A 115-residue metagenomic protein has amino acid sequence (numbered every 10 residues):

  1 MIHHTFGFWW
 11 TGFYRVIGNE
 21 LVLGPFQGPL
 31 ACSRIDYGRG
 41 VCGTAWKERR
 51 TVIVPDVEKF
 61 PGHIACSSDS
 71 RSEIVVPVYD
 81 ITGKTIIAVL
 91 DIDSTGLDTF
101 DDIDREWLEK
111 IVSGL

Functional and structural regions predicted by a protein language model:
M1-S33, K110-L115: Intrinsically disordered, low-complexity terminal regulatory regions
T5, C66-S70: Short loop/turn motifs at secondary-structure junctions and domain boundaries
W10, V75, V89: Short hydrophobic/aromatic beta-strand element in the GNAT-like acyltransferase core that lines or flanks the acyl-donor
V16-C66: Regulatory sensory and allosteric helical modules in signal-transduction proteins and certain transcription factors
G18, I81, T95-L97: Short coil/turn motifs at secondary-structure junctions
I53, P77, D91: Conserved beta-strand segments that form the floor/walls of ligand-binding pockets within enzyme and binding domains
S72-I81: A short, aliphatic-rich beta-strand micro-motif
A88-L115: Juxtadomain coupling helices with adjacent low-complexity linkers
